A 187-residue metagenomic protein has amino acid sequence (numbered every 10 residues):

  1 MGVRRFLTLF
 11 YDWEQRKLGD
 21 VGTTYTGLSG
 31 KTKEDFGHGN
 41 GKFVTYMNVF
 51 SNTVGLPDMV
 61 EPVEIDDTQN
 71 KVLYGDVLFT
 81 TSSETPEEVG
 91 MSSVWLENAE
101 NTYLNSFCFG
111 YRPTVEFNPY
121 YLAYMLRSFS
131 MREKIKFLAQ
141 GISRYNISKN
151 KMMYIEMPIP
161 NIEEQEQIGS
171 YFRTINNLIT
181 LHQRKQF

Functional and structural regions predicted by a protein language model:
M1-E14, I155, P160-F187: Amphipathic alpha-helical segments with low aromatic content
L7-L28: Non-catalytic DNA-recognition/assembly elements of restriction-modification systems
S29-T32, T102-F107, A139-E166: A short glycine-rich beta-alpha junction/loop motif
T32-V63: DNA target-recognition patches
T45-Y46, P57, P62-R127: A short beta-sheet element
